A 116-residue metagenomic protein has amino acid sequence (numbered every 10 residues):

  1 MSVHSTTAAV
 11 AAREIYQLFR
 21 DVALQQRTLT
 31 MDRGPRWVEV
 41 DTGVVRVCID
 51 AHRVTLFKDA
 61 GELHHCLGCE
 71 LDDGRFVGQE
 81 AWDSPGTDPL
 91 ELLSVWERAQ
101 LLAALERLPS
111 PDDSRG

Functional and structural regions predicted by a protein language model:
M1, A60, E70-D72, D113-G116: Eukaryotic intrinsically disordered, low-complexity regions enriched in proline/serine/threonine/glycine
M1-D50, G78-L92, R115-G116: Negatively charged, low-complexity tracts enriched in Asp/Glu with abundant Ser/Thr
D21-L24, G61, A103-S110: Short, intrinsically disordered, mixed-charge
V45-V47, H52-V54, G61-E62, E97-Q100 (+1 more regions): Bulky hydrophobic/aromatic packing residues
R53-L92: Intrinsically disordered, low-complexity regulatory segments enriched in Ser/Thr/Pro and charged residues
L90-S110: Helix-rich interaction surfaces within compact, conserved domain-sized segments that mediate assembly or partner
